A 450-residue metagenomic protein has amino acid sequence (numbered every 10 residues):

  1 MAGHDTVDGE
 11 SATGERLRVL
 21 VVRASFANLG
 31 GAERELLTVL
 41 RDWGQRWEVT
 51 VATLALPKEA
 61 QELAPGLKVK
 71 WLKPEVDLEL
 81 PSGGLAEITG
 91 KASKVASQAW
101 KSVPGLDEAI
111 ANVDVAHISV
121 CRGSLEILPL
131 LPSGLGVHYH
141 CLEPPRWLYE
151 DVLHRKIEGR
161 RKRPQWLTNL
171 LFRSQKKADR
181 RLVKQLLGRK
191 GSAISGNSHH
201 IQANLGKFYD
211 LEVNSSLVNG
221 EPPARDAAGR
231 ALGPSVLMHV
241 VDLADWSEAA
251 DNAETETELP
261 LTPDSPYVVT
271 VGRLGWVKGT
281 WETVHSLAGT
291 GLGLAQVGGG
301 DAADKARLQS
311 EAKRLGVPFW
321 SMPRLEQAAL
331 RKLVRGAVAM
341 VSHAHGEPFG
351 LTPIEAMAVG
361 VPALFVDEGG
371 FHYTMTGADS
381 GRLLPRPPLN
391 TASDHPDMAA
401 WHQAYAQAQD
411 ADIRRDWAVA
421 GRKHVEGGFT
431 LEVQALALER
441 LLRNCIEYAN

Functional and structural regions predicted by a protein language model:
G30-T38, P266-G289, A303: A conserved mid-protein helix/loop that constitutes part of the nucleotide-sugar donor-binding site
A55-K58, V241-D242, V271, G293-L308 (+1 more regions): Glycosyltransferase donor-sugar binding loop
D107, P145, I157-I194, H200-A203 (+2 more regions): Membrane-proximal helix-turn-helix segments that form the acceptor-binding/catalytic region of lipid-linked
G206, L217, E221-L259, P263-S265: Acidic anion/phosphate-binding donor-loop and adjacent secondary structure in glycosyltransferase catalytic cores
S265, K305-A328: Nucleotide-activated donor-binding/catalytic signature segment of Leloir-type glycosyltransferases, i.e., the conserved
K332-A337: Short alpha-helical donor nucleotide-sugar binding micro-motif in glycosyltransferases
H345: Aromatic "clamp/platform" in nucleotide-sugar-dependent glycosyltransferases that forms part of the donor/acceptor
P362-V366, H372-M375: Short hydrophobic beta-strand element within catalytic cores of glycosyltransferases and related nucleotide-activated
